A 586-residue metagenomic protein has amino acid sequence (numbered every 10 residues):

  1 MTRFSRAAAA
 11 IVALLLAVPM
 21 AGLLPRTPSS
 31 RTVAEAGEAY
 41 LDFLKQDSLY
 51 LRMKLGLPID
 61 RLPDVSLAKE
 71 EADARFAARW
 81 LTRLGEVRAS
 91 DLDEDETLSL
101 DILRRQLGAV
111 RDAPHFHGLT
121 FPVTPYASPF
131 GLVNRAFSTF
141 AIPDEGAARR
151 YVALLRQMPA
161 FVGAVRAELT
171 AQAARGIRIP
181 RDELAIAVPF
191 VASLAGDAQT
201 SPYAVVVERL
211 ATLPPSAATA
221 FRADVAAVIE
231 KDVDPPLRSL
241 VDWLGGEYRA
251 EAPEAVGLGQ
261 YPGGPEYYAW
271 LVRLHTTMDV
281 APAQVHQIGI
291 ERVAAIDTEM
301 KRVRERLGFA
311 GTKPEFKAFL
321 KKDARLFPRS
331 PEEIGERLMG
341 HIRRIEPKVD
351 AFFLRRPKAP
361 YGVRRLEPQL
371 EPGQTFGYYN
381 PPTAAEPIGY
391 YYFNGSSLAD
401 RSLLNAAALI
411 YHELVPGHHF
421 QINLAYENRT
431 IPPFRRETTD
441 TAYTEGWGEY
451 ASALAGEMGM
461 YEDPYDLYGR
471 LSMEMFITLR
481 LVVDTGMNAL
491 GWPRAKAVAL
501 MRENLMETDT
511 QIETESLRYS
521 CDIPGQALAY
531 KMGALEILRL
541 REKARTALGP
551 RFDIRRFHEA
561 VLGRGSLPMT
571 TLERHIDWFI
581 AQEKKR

Functional and structural regions predicted by a protein language model:
M1-I11: Bacterial N-terminal signal peptides that target proteins for export
A9-P19: Hydrophobic membrane-insertion alpha-helices, especially the h-region of bacterial N-terminal signal peptides
A17-R586: N-terminal maturation segment of proteins
